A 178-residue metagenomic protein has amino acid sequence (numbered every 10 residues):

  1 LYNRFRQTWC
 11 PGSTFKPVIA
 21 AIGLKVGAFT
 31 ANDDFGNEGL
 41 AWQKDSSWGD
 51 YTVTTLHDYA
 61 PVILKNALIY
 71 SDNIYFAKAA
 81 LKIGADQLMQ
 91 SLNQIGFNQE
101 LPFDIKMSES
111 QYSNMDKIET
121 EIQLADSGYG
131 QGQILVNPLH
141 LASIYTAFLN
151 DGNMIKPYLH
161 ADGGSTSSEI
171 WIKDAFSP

Functional and structural regions predicted by a protein language model:
L1-S13, V18-P178: Beta-lactam-recognizing serine transpeptidase/beta-lactamase-like catalytic domain environment
